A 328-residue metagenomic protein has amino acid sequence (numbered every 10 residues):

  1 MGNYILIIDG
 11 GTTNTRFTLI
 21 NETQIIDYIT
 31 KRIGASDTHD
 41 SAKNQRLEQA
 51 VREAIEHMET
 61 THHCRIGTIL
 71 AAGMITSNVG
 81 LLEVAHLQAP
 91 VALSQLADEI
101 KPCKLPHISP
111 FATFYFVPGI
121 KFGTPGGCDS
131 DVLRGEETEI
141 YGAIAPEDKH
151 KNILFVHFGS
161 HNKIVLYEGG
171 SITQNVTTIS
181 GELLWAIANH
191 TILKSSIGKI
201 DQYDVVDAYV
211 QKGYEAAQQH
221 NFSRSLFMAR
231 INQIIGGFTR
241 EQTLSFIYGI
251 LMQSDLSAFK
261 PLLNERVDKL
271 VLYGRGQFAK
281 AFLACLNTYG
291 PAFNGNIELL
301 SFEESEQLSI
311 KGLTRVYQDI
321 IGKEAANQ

Functional and structural regions predicted by a protein language model:
I5-R46: Short glycine-rich, Thr/Ser-proximal phosphate-binding strand/loop in the N-terminal lobe of ATP-dependent enzymes
I8-N14, M74, V156-H161, S180 (+1 more regions): A short acidic Gly-Thr/Ser loop motif
N14, V267-C285, E306: Glycine-rich phosphate-binding loops at beta-strand->alpha-helix junctions
S36-D40, I120-F158, K163-Q219: Glycine-rich phosphate-binding loop plus the immediately following alpha-helix
M58-L105, P110-S130: Short beta-strand-loop/turn "lid" adjacent to the catalytic site in phosphate-handling enzymes
H63-I75, M252, R266-G276: Short glycine-rich phosphate-binding loop at a beta-alpha junction
E215-A258: Adenine-nucleotide phosphate-binding core of ATP-dependent small-molecule kinases
A284, E298-Q328: Glycine-rich phosphate-binding/hydrolytic loop that grips phosphoryl groups
